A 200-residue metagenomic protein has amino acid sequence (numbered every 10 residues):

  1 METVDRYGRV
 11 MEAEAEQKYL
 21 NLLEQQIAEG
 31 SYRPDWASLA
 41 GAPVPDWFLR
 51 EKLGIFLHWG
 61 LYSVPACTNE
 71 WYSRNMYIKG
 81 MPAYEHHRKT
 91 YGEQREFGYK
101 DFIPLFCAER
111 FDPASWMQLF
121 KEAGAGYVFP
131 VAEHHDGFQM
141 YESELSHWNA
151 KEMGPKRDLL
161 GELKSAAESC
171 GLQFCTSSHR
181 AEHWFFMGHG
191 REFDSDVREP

Functional and structural regions predicted by a protein language model:
M1-P200: Mature catalytic domains of secreted/periplasmic carbohydrate-active enzymes
